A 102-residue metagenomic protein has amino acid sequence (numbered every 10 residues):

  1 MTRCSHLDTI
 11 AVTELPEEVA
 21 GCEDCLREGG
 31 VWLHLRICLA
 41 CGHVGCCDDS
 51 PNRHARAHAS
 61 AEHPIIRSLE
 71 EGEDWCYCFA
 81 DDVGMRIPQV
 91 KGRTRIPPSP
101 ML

Functional and structural regions predicted by a protein language model:
R3-I10, P16-G21, E28, V44-L102: Cys/His-rich, Zn2+-coordinating zinc-finger modules
C22-C25, C38: Short cysteine-rich clusters marking metal-coordination/redox-active sites
G30-L39: Canonical RING-type zinc finger of E3 ubiquitin-protein ligases
